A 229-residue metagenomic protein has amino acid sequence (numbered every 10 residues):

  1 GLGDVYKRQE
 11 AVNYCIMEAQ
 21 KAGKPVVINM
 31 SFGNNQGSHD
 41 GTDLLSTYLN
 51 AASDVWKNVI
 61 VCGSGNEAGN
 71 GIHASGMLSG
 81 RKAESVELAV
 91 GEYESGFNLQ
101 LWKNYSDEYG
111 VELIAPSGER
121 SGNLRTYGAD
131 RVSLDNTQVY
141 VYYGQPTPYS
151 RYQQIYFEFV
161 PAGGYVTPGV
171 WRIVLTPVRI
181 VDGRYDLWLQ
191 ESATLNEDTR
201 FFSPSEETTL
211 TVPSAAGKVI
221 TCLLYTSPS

Functional and structural regions predicted by a protein language model:
L2-Q9, Y225-S229: Conserved small/polar residues in nucleotide/adenosyl-binding loops
D4-L78, K82, Y93-G217: Substrate-binding/access-modulating region of protease and related hydrolase catalytic domains
G69, K218-S227: Catalytic cores of nucleophile-dependent amide-cleaving enzymes
L88: Short acidic-hydrophobic catalytic motif
